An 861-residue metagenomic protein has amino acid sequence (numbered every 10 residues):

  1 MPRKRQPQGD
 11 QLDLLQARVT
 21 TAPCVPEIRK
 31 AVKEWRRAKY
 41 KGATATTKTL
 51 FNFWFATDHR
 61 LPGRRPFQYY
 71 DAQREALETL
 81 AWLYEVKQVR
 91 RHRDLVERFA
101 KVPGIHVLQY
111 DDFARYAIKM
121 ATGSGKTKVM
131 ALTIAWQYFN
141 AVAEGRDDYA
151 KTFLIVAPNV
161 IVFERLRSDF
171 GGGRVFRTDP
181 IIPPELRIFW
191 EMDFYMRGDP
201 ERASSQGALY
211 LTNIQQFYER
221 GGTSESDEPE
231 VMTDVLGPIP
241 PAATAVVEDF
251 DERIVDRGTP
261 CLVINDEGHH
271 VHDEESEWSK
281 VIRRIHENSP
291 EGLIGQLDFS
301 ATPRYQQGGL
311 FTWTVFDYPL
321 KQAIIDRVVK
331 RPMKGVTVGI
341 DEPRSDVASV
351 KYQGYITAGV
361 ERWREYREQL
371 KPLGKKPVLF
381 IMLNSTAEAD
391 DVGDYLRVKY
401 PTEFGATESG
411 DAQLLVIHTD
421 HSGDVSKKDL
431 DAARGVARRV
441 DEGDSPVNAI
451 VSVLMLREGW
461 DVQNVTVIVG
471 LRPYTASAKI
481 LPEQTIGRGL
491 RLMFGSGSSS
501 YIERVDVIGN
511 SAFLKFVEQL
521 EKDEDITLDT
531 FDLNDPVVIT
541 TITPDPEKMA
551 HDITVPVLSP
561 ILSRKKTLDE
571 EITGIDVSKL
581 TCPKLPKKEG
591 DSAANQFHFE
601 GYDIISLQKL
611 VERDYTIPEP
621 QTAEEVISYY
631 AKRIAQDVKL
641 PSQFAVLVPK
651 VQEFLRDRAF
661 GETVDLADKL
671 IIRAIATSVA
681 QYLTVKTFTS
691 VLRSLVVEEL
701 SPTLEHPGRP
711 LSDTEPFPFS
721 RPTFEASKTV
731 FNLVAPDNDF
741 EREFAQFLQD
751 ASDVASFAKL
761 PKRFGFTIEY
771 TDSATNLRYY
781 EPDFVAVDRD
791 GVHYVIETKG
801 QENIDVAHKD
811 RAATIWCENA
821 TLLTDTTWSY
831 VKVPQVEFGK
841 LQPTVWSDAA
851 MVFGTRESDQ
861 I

Functional and structural regions predicted by a protein language model:
M1-A22, P26, N140-A143, E164-R167 (+11 more regions): Helicase-associated low-complexity regulatory tails and linkers flanking the ATPase motor
M1-Q68: N-terminal accessory nucleic-acid engagement/regulatory domains that precede and modulate ATP-driven motor cores
Y40-K119: Conserved pre-motif I regulatory segment
H106, D111-A117, K151, K375-L379 (+1 more regions): Pre-Walker A (Motif I) flank of P-loop NTPase domains
G123: Walker A (P-loop) phosphate-binding loop of P-loop NTPases
K126-T127: Conserved lysine of the Walker
M130-E164: Conserved SF1/SF2 helicase motif Ia
D266-E267, M455: Walker B catalytic acidic pair
